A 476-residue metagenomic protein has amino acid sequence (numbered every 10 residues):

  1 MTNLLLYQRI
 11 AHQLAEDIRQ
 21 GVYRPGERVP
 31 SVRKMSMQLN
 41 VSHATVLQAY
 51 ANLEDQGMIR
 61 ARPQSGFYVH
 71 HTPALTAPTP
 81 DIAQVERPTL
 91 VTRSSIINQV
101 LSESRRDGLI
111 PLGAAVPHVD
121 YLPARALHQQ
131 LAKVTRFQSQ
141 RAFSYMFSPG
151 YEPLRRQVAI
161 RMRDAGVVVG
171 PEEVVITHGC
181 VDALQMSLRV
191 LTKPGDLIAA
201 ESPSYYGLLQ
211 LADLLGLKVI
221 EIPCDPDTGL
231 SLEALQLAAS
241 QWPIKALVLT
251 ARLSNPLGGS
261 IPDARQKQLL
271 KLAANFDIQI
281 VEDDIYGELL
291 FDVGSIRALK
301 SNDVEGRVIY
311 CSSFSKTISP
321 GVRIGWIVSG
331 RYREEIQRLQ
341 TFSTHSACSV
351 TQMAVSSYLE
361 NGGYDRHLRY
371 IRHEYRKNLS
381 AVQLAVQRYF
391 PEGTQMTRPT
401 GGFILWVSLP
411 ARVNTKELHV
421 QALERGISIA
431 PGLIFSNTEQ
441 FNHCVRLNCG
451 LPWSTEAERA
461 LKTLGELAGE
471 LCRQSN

Functional and structural regions predicted by a protein language model:
M1-K133, Q337, T341-C348, L359 (+11 more regions): N-terminal basic, amphipathic alpha-helical segments
R60-A61, V169, I429: Short beta-strand "wing" residues that participate in macromolecule-binding interfaces
L127, V304-H373: Conserved core segment of the aminotransferase class I/II
V134, Q138-F276, G287-E305, Y375 (+2 more regions): Conserved core of the PLP fold type I
K245-A246, I278-Q279, I309, I324: Short, Asp-centered acidic motifs that coordinate Mg2+ and/or phosphate in catalytic or ligand-binding sites
D283: Glycine-centered flexible beta-alpha turn that most often forms the glycine-rich phosphate-binding loop
